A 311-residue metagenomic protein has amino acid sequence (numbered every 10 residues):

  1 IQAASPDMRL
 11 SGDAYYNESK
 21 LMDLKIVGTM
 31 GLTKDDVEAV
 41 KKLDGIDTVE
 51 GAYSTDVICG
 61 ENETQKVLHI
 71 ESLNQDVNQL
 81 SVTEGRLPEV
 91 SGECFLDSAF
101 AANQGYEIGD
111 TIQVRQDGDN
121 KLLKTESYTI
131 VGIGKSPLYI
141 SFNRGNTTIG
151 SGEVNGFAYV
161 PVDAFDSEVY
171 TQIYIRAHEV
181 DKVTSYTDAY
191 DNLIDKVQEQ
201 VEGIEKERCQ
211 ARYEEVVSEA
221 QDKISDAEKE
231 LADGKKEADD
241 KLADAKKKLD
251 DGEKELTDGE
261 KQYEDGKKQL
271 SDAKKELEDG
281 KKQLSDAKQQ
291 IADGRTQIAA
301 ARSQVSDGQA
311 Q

Functional and structural regions predicted by a protein language model:
P6-Q311: Basic-flanked hydrophobic alpha-helices used for secretion and membrane insertion
